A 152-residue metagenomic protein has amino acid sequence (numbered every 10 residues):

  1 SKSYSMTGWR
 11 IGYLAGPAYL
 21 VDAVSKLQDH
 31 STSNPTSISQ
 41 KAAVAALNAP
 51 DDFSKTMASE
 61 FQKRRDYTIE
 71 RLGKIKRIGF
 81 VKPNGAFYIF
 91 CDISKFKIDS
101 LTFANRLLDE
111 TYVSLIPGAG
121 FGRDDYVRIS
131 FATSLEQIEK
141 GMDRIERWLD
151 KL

Functional and structural regions predicted by a protein language model:
S1-L152: PLP-dependent class I/II
